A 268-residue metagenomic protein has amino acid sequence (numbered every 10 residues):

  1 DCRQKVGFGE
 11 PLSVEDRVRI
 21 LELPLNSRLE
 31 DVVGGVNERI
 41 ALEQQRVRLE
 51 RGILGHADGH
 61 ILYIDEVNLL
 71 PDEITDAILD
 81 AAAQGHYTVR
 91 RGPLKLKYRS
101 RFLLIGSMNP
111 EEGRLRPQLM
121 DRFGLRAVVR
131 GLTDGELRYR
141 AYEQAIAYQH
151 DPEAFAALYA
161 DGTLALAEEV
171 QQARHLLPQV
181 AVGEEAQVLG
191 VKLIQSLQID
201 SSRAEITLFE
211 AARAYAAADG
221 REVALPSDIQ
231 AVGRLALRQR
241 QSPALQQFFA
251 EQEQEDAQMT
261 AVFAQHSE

Functional and structural regions predicted by a protein language model:
D1-T133: Conserved ASCE/P-loop NTPase catalytic core
L29-G34, L115-L176: Conserved AAA+ ATPase core "coupling" helix
R140-E143, V188-K192, E205-A217, S227-D228: C-terminal helical "lid" of AAA+/P-loop NTPase domains
E153-L208: Conserved AAA+ ATPase small/helical "lid" subdomain
K192-Q195, I199-R203, A217-E268: C-terminal engagement/docking regions of AAA+ P-loop ATPases
